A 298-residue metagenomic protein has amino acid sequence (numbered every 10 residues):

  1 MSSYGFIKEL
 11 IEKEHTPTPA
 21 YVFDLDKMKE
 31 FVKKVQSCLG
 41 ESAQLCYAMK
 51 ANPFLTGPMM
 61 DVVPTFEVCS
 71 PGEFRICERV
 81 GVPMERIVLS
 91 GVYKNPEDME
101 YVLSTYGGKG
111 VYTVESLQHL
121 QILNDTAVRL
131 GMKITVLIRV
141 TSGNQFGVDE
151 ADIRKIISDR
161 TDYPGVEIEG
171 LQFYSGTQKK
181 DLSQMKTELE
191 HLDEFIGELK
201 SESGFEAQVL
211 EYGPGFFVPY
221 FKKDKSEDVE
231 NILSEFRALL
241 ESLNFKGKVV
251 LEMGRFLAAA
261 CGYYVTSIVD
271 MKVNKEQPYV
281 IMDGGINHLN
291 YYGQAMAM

Functional and structural regions predicted by a protein language model:
M1-P17: Polybasic, low-complexity association/targeting segments
F6, L10-I11, K248-M298: Charged (often Lys/Glu-rich) extended helix/loop segments that serve as interaction or gating elements
E14-C38, S42: An N-cap/entry alpha-helix motif that binds or orients negatively charged groups
K27, N52, E73, K94 (+8 more regions): Short, glycine-/Ser/Thr-/acidic-enriched flexible segments
A43-V209: Active-site-proximal beta-alpha core segment in soluble small-molecule metabolic enzymes
S175-T177, L210-F217, M253-F256: Glycine-rich beta-strand-to-loop/alpha-helix junction loops that act as flexible
D181-T187, P219-I232, A259-S267: Short glycine/threonine-rich loop-to-helix capping motif typified by GTGT followed within a few residues by an Asp-Pro
L192-F195, I232-N244: Alpha-helix-loop-beta-strand connector modules within alpha/beta enzyme cores
